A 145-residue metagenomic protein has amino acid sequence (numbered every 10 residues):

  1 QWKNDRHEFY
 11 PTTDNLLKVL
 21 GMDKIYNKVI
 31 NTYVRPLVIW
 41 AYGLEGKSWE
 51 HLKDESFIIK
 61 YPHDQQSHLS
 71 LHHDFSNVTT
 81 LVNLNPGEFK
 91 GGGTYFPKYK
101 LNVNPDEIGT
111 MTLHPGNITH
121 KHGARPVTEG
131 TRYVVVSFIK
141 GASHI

Functional and structural regions predicted by a protein language model:
Q1-E50: Non-heme Fe(II)/2-oxoglutarate
I39-I145: Catalytic core of non-heme Fe(II) oxygenases with the double-stranded beta-helix
